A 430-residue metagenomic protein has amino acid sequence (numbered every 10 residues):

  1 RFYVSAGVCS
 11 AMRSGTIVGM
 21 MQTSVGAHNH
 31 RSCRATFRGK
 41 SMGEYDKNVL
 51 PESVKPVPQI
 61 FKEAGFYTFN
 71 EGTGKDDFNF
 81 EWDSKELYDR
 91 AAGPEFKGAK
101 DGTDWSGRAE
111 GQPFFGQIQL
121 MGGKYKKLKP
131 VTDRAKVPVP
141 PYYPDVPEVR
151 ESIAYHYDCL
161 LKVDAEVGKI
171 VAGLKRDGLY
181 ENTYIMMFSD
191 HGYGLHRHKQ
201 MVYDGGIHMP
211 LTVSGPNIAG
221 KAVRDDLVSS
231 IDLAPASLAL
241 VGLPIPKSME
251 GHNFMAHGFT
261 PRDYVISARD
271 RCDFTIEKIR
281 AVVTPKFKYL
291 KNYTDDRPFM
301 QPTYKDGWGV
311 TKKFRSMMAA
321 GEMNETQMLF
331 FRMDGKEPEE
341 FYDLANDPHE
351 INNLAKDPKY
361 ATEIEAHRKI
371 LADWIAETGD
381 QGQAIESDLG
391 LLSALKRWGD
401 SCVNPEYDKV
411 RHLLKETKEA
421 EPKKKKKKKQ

Functional and structural regions predicted by a protein language model:
R1-S53, I60, F66: Active-site segment of extracytoplasmic enzymes that catalyze sulfate/phosphate-ester chemistry
V4-V8, D46-V54, R150-D164, M201-M209 (+3 more regions): A short beta-strand-to-alpha-helix junction
T16, D83-P141, K175-M186, H191-H196 (+3 more regions): Active-site regions of oxyanion-processing enzymes, predominantly non-cytosolic
T16, N79-E81, E181-T183, K221-T284 (+3 more regions): Polar, surface-exposed loop/tail segments that function as active-site lids or cofactor/substrate-recognition elements
P138-T183, Y193, I218, L240: A long, amphipathic alpha-helix that forms part of the scaffold/cap immediately adjacent to metal-dependent active
K175-S229, G242-E250, S267-A268, F274 (+1 more regions): Histidine-centered active-site microenvironments of extracellular/periplasmic hydrolases and transferases
G194, V241-E340, T362, K423: C-terminal cap/loop subdomain of S1 sulfatases and analogous C-terminal strand-loop tails that border
H208, E322-E339, L344-E350, L354-Q430: Long, internal low-complexity/basic segments
